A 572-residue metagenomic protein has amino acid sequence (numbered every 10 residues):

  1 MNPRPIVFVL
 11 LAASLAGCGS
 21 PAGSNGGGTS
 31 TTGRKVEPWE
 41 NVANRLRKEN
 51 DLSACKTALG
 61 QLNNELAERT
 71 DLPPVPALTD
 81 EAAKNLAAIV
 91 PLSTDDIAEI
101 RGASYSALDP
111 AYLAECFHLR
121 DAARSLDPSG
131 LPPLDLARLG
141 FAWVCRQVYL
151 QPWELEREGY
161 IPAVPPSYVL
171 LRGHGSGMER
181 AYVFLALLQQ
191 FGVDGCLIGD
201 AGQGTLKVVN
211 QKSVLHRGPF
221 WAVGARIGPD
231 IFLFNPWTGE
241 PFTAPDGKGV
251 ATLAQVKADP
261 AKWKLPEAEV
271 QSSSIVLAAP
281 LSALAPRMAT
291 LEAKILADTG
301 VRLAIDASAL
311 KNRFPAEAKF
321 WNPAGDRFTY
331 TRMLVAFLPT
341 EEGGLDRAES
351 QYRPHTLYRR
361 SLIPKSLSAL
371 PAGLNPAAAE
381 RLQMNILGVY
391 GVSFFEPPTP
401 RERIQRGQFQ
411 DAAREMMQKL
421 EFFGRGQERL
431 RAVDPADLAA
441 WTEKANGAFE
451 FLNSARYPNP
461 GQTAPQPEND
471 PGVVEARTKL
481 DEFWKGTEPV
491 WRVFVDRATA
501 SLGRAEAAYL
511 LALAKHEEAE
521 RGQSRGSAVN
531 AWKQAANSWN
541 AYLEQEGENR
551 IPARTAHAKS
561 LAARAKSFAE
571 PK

Functional and structural regions predicted by a protein language model:
S14-G17: C-terminal motif of bacterial Sec signal peptides marking the signal peptidase cleavage site
G19-G27: Bacterial lipoprotein signal-peptidase II cleavage site
N50-S176, R217, G228, G388-R492: Secondary-structure boundary elements
C116-R120, R124-S125, L136-R146, P152-W153 (+9 more regions): Hydrophobic/aromatic-rich core segments of domains that either
D437-A440, T487, R497, L502-E506 (+2 more regions): Residues that mark the junctions of alpha-helical repeat units in TPR/alpha-solenoid scaffolds
R456, P460-Q462, A512, E517-S527 (+2 more regions): Short coil/turn linking the two alpha-helices of tandem helical-hairpin repeats
W491, A498, W539, Q545-N549: Alpha-helical junction/boundary sensor with strong preference for TPR arrays
G503, L510-E517, A556-R564, F568: "A position-specific structural signal for the A-helix of alpha-solenoid helical repeats
